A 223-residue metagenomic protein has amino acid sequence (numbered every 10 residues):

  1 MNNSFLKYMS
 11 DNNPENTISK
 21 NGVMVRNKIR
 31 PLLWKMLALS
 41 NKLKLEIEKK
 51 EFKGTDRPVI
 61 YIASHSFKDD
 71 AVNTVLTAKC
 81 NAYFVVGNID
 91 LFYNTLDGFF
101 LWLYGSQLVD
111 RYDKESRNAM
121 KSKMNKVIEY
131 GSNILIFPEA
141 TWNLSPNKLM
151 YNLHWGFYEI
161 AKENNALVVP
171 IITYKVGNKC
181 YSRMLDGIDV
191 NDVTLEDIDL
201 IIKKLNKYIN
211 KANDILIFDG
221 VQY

Functional and structural regions predicted by a protein language model:
M1-A63, F67-N73, L103-G105, K179: Membrane-anchoring hydrophobic helices of lipid-metabolizing enzymes
N2-I18, R57, N118-Y223: Non-catalytic C-terminal accessory region of glycerolipid acyltransferases and related lyso-lipid remodeling enzymes
I29-R30, F92-D97, G177-K179: Short, glycine/polar-rich helix-capping loops at beta-to-alpha or helix-loop-helix junctions that flank or form
R30-W34, V72-V75, G98, M124-N125 (+1 more regions): Short amphipathic alpha-helical segments and helix-helix/interface helices
L37, F100-L101, V168, M184: Structural signal for hydrophobic
N41-L43, D113-K121: Glycine-rich, highly charged phosphate/nucleotide-binding loops
T55-K114: Catalytic core of membrane glycerolipid acyltransferases/transacylases, capturing the structured, soluble-facing
